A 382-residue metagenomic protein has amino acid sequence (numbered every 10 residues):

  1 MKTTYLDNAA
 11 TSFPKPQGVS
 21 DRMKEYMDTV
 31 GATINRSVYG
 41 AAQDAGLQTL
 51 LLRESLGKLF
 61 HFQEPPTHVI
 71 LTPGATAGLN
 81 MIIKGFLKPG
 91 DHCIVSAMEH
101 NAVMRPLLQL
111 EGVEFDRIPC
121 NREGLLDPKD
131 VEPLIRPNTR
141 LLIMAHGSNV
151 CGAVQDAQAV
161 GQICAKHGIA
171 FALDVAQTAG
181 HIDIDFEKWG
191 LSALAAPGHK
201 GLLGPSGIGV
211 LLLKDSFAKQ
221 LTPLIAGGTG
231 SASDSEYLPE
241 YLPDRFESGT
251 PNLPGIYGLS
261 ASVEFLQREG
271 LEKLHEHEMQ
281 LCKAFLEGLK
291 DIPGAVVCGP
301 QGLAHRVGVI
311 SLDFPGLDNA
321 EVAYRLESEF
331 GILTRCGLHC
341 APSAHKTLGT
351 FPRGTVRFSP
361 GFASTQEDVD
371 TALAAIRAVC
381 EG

Functional and structural regions predicted by a protein language model:
M1-G382: Pyridoxal 5′-phosphate
